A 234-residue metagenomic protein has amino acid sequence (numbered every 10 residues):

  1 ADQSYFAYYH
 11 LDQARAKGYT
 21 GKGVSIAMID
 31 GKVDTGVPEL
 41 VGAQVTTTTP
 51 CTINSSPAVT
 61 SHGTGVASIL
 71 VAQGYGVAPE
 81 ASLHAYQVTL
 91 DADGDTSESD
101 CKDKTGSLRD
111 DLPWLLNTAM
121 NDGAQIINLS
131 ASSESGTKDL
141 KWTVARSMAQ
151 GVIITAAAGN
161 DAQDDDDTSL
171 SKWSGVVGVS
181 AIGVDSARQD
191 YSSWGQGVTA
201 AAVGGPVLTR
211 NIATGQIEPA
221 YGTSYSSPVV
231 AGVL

Functional and structural regions predicted by a protein language model:
A1-G23: Protease zymogen maturation seam
L11-D12, G23, G63-V71, R109-L116 (+6 more regions): Extracytoplasmic/secreted envelope proteins and their assembly/folding machinery, especially bacterial periplasmic
R15-V45, N54-L108, G136, S174 (+2 more regions): Subtilisin-like serine protease catalytic core
K22-S25, P79-L83, N121-I127, A149-I154 (+1 more regions): Loop/turn elements at helix/coil->beta-strand transitions in domains of secreted/extracellular proteins
D30, T168-L234: Extracellular S/T/G-rich loop segment that most often corresponds to the catalytic His/Ser-adjacent loop
Q44-I53, N211-G215: Glycine/charged-rich beta-loop-alpha catalytic/anionic-binding loops adjacent to active sites
A85, N128, I154-A156, S180 (+2 more regions): Hydrophobic residues in well-ordered beta-strands that form the structural core
A92-S171, I217-Y221, Y225-S227: Substrate-binding/access-modulating region of protease and related hydrolase catalytic domains
